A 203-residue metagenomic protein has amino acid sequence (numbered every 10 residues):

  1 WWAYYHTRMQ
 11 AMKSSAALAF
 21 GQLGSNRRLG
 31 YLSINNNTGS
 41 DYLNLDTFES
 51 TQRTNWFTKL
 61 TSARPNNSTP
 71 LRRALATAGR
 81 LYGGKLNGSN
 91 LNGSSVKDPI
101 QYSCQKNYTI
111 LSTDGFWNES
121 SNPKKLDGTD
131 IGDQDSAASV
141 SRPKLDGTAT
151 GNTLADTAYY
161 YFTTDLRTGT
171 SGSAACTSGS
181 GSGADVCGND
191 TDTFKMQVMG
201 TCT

Functional and structural regions predicted by a protein language model:
W1-T203: P/S/T/G-enriched low-complexity
